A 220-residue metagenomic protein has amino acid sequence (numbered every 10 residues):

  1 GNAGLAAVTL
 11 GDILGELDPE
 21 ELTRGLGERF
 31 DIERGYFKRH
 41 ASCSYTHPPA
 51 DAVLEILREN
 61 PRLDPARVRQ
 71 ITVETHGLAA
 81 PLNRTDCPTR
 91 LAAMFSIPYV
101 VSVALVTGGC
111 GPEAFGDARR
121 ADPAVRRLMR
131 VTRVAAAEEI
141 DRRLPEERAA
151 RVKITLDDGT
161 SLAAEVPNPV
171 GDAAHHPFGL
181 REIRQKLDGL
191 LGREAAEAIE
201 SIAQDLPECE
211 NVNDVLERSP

Functional and structural regions predicted by a protein language model:
G1-P220: Terminal-appendage/accessory-domain detector
